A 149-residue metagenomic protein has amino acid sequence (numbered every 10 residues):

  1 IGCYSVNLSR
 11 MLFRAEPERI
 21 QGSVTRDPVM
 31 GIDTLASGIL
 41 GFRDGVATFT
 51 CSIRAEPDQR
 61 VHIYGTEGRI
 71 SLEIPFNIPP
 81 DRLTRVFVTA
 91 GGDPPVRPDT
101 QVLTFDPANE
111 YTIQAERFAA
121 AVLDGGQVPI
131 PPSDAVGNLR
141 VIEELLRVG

Functional and structural regions predicted by a protein language model:
I1-M11, P28, R69, P107-Y111 (+1 more regions): Structured catalytic cores of enzymes that bind and process phosphorylated ligands/cofactors
I1-T25, S37-G45: Oxidoreductase and adenylate-handling cofactor-binding alpha/beta cores
S5-V6, P80-L83, Y111-E116, L139-I142: A general structural signal for well-ordered alpha-helical segments in protein cores
L12-A15, T66-I70, L145-V148: Phosphate/oxyanion-binding loops and surfaces in catalytic or ligand/nucleic-acid-binding neighborhoods
E18, A47, G126-I130: Core catalytic loop region at the nicotinamide-binding pocket of NAD(P)H-dependent oxidoreductases
R26-D33, F42-I113, P131: NAD(P)-dinucleotide binding in Rossmann-like oxidoreductases
R117-G149: C-terminal helix-rich "cap/oligomerization" subdomain common to oxidoreductases
